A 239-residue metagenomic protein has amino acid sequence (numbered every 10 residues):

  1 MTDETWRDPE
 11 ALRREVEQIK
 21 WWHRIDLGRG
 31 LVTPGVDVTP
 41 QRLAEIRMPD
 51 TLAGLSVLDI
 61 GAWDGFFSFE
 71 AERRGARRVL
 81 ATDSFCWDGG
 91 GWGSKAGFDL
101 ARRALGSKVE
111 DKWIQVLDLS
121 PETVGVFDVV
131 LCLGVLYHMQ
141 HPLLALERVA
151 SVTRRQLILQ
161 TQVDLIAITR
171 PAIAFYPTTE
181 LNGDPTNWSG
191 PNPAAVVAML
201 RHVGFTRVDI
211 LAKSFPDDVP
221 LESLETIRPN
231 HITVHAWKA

Functional and structural regions predicted by a protein language model:
M1-F127, L133, L211, R228-A239: Conserved N-terminal segment of class I S-adenosyl-L-methionine
L117-T123, F127, L131, Q140-A239: S-adenosyl-L-methionine-dependent methyltransferase catalytic module, highlighting the catalytic core
L136: Conserved SAM-binding site of S-adenosyl-L-methionine-dependent methyltransferases, i.e., the hydrophobic residues
